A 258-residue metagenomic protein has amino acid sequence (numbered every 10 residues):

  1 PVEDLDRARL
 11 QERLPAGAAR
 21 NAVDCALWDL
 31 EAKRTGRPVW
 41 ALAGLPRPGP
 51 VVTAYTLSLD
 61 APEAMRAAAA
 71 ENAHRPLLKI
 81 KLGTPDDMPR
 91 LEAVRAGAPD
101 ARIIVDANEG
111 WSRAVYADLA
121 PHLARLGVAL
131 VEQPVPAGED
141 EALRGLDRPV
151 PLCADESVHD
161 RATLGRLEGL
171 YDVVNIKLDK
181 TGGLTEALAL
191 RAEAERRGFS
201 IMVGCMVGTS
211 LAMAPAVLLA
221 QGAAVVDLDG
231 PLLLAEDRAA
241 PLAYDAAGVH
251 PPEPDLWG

Functional and structural regions predicted by a protein language model:
P1-T35: Metal- or metallocofactor-binding catalytic centers and their adjacent structured scaffolds across diverse enzyme
V23, G36, L78, D106 (+5 more regions): Conserved, mostly hydrophobic/aromatic
K33, L146, E195, A220: Anion (oxyanion) recognition and catalysis
W40-V150: Metal-dependent enolase-superfamily TIM-barrel catalytic cores that perform enediolate-based chemistry
L57, T84, E132-A137, L152-T163 (+2 more regions): A general structural motif
L77-K79, E132, N175-K177, M202 (+1 more regions): Conserved beta-strand positions in the central sheet of alpha/beta enzyme cores
R113-L123, D160-L170, G182, L190 (+1 more regions): Catalytic cores of alpha/beta
G204-G258: Flexible C-terminal active-site loop/helix
